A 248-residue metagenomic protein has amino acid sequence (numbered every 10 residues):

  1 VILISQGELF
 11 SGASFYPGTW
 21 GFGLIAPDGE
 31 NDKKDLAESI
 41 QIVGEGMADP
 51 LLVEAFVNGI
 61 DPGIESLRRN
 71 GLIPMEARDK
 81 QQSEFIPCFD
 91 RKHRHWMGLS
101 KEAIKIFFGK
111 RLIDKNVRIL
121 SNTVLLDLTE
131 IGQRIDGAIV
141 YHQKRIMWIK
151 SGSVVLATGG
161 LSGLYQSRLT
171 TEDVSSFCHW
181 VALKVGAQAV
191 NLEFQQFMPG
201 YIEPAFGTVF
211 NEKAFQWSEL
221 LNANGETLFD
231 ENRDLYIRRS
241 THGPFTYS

Functional and structural regions predicted by a protein language model:
V1-P17, D28: Glycine-rich FAD pyrophosphate-binding loop
I2-I4, L161-S162, Q166-L169, F177-W180 (+1 more regions): Glycine-rich phosphate/pyrophosphate-binding loops and their adjacent beta-strand/loop elements at enzyme active sites
G7, S151-S153, A157-S162: Glycine-/small-residue-rich beta->alpha transition segments that form the dinucleotide
S14, M47-E54, I64-Q81, Q188-N191: A short alpha-helix-loop-beta-strand transition element characteristic of N-terminal alpha/beta dinucleotide-binding
F22-F56: Glycine-rich active-site loop/strand segments that organize a redox cofactor
D49-N58, G71-P74, N232-R233, T241-S248: N-terminal leader/propeptide and maturation segments of large enzyme subunits in energy/redox metabolism and hydrolases
I60-R145, S153, A157, M198-E203 (+2 more regions): Conserved redox-cofactor binding core of oxidoreductases
V181, A187-S248: An anion/pyrophosphate-binding glycine-rich loop and adjacent beta-alpha core in soluble alpha-beta enzymes
